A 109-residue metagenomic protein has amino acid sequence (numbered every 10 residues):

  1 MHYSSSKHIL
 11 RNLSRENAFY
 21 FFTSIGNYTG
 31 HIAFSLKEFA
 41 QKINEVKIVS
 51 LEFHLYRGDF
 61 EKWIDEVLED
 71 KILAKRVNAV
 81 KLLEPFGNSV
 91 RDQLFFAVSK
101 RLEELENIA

Functional and structural regions predicted by a protein language model:
M1-A109: Terminal, compositionally biased segments used for targeting/anchoring and flexible tails
